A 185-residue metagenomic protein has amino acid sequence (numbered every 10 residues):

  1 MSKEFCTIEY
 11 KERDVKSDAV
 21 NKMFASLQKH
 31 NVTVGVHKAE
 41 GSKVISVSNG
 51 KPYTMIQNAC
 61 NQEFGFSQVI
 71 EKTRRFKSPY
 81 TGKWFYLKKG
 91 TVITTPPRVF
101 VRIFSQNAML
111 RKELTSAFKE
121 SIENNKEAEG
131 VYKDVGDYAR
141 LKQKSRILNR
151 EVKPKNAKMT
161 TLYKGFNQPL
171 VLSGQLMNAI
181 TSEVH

Functional and structural regions predicted by a protein language model:
M1-H185: Short, Lys/Arg-rich flexible segments
